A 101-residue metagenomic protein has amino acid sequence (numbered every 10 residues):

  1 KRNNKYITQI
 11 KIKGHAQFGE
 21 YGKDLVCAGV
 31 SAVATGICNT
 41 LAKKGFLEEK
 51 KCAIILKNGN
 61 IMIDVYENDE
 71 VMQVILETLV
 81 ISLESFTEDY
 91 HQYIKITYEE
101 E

Functional and structural regions predicted by a protein language model:
K1-L25, T35, N39-E101: N-terminal intrinsically disordered, cationic/polar leader segments that include organellar targeting peptides
A32: Phosphate-binding glycine-rich loops of NTP-binding sites
